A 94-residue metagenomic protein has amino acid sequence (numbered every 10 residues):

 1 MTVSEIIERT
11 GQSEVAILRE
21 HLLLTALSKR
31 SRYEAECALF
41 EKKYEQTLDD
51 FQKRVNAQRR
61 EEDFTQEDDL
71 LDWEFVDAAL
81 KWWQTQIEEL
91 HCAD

Functional and structural regions predicted by a protein language model:
M1-V55, K81, T85-D94: Small, basic N-terminal interaction modules of short regulatory proteins
A57-D72: Short, glycine/alanine-rich amphipathic alpha-helical segment that often forms an alpha-turn-alpha hairpin
